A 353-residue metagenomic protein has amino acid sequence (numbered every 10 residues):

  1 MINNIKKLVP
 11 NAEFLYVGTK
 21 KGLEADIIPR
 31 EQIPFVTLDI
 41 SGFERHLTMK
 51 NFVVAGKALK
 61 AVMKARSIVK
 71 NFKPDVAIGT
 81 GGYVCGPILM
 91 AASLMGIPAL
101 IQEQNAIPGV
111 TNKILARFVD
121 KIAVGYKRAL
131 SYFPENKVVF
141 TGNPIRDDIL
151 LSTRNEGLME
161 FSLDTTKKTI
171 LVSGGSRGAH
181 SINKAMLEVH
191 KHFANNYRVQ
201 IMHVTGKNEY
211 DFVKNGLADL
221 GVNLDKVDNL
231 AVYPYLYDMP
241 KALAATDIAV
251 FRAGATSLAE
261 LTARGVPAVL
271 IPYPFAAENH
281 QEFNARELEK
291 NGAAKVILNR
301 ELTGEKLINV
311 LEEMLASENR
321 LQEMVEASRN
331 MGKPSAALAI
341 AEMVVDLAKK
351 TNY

Functional and structural regions predicted by a protein language model:
K6-K57, V62, K207-E209, R300: Conserved nucleotide-sugar phosphate-binding/catalytic loop shared by glycosyltransferases and other
E13, L23, P34, S93-N155 (+1 more regions): Active-site-proximal region of nucleotide-activated glycan assembly enzymes, centered on histidine/acidic-rich loops
K64-A77, C85-L100, K113-F118: Glycosyltransferases and closely related glycan-assembly transferases that use nucleotide-activated donors
P74-V76, L236, P240-A259, V266-P267: Acidic donor-binding loop of glycosyltransferase active sites
R154-F251, E282-R286, K290, I297-K306: Donor-nucleotide binding loops and adjacent catalytic segments primarily of GT-B fold Leloir glycosyltransferases
F251, P267-E278: Short hydrophobic beta-strand element within catalytic cores of glycosyltransferases and related nucleotide-activated
R320-P334: A short, well-ordered alpha-helix in the C-terminal region of glycosyltransferases
K333-Y353: C-terminal alpha-helical cap of glycosyltransferases
